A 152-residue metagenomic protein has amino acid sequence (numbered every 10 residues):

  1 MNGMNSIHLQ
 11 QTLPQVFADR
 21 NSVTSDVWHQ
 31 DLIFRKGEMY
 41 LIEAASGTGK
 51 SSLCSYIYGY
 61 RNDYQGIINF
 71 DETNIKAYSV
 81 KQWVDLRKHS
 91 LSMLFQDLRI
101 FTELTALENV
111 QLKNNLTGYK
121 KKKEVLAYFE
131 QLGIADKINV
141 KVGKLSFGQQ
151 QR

Functional and structural regions predicted by a protein language model:
M1-I33: A short, flexible loop at the N-terminus of ABC-type nucleotide-binding domains that lies
Y58: Helix-to-loop junction immediately C-terminal to a conserved catalytic motif
G66-I75: Conserved ABC transporter NBD signature motif
N74, K122-K137: Conserved ABC ATPase "signature" region
I75-S92: ABC ATPase NBD coupling module
M93-E108, L116: Conserved catalytic motifs of ABC-family nucleotide-binding domains
E108-K123, Q131: ABC-type ATPase nucleotide-binding domains, specifically the catalytic core motifs of the NBD
K141-Q150: Conserved ABC ATPase signature
